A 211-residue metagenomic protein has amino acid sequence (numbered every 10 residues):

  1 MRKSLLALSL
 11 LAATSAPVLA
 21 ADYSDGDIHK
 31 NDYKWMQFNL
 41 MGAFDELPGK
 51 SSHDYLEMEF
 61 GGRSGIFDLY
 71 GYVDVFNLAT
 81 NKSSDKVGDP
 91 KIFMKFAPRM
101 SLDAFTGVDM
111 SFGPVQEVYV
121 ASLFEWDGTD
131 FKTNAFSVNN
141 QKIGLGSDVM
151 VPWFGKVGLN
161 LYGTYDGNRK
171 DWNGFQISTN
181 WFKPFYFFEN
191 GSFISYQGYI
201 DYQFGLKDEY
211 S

Functional and structural regions predicted by a protein language model:
M1-N31: Cleavable N-terminal export/targeting peptides
A21-K34, G61-Y70, L102-Y119, M150-G158 (+1 more regions): Short loop/turn motifs that connect adjacent beta-strands in outer-membrane beta-barrel proteins
M36, D54-M58, M94-F96, Q141-L145 (+1 more regions): Hydrophobic, lipid-facing positions within transmembrane beta-strands of outer-membrane proteins
F38, D45-P98: N-terminal carbohydrate-binding/catalytic regions of secreted carbohydrate-active enzymes
L40-E46, V75-A79, S122-D130, L161-G167 (+1 more regions): Transmembrane beta-strands of outer-membrane beta-barrel pores
L47, T80-K82, G107-D109, T129-T133 (+3 more regions): Outer-membrane beta-barrel proteins
Y72-F131: Surface-exposed loop and membrane-interface regions of Gram-negative outer-membrane beta-barrel proteins
F136-S211: Detector for outer-membrane/organellar transmembrane beta-barrel domains, recognizing the amphipathic beta-strand
